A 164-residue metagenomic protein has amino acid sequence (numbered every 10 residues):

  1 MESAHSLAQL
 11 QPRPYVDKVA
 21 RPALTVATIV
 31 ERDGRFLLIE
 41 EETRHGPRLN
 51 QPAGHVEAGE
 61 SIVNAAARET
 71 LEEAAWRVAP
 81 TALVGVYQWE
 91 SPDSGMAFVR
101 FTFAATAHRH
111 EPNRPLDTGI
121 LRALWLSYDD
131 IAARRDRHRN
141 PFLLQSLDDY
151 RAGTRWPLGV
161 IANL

Functional and structural regions predicted by a protein language model:
M1-A27: Acidic, metal-coordinating catalytic segment for phosphate/diphosphate chemistry, firing primarily on the Nudix
V16, V84-P92: Short, solvent-exposed loop/turn elements at beta->coil junctions and helix N-caps that rim active or binding pockets
A23, E31, Q51, V78 (+1 more regions): Short connector loops at helix/strand junctions that flank enzyme active sites, especially segments positioning acidic
A27, R35, R122: Conserved beta-strand and immediately adjacent loop positions that scaffold enzyme active sites
R32-E72: Conserved Nudix-box catalytic region and its N-terminal flanking loop in Nudix hydrolases and closely related
I39-E41, V86, F101: Residue-level detector of high-confidence beta-strand sites
V56-A79, W89-F142, N163-L164: Unchanged
Q145-L164: Charged phosphate-binding loop/patch that engages nucleotide di/tri-phosphates or the phosphate backbone of nucleic
